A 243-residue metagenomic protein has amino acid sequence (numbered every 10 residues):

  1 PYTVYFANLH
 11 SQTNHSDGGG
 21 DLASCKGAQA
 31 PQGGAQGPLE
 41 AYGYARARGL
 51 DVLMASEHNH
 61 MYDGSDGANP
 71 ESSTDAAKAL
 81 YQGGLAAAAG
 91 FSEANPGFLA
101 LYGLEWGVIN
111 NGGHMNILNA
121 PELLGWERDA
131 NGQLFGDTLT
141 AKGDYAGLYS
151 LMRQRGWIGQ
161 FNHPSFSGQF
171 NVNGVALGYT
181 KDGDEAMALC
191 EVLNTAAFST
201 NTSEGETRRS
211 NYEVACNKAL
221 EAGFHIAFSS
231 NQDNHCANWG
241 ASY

Functional and structural regions predicted by a protein language model:
P1-Y243: Extended, charged catalytic domains and RNA/DNA-binding interfaces, predominantly in divalent-metal-using enzymes
